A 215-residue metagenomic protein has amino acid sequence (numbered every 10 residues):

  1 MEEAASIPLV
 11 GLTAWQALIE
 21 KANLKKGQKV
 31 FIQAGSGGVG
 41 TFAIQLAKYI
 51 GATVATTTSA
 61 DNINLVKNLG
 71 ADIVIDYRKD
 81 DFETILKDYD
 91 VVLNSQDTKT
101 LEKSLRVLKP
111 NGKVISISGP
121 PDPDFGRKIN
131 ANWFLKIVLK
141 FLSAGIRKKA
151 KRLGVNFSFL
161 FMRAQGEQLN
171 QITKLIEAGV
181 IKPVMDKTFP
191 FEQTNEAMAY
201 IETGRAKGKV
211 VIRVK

Functional and structural regions predicted by a protein language model:
M1-K215: Terminal helix/beta-alpha structural elements that buttress the NAD(P)+-binding lobe
